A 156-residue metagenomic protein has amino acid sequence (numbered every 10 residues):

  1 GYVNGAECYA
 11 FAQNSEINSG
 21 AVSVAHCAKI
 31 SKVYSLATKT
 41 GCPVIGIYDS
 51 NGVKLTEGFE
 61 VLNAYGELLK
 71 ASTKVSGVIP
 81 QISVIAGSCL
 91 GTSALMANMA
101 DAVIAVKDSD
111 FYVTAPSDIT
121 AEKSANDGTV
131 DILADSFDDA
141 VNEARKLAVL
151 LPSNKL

Functional and structural regions predicted by a protein language model:
G1-S76, P80-Q81: Long, structured ligand/cofactor-binding scaffold of large enzymes
Y48-L156: Conserved catalytic cores of soluble enzyme domains, especially glycine-rich substrate-binding beta-alpha loops
